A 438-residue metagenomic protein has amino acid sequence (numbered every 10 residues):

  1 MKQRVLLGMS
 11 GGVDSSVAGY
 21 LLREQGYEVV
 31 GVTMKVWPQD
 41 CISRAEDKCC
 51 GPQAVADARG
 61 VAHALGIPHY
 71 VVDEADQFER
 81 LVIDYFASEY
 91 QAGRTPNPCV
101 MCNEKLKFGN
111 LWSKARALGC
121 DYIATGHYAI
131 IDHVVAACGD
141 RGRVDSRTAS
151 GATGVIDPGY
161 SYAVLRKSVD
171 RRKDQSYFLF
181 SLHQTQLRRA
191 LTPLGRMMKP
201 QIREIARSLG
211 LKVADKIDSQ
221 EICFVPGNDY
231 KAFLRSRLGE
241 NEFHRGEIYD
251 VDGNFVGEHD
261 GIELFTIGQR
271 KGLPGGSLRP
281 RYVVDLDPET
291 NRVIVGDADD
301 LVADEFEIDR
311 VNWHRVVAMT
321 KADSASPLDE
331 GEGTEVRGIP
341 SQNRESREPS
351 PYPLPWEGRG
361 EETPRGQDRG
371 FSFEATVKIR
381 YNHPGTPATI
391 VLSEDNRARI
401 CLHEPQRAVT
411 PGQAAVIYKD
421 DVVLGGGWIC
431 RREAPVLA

Functional and structural regions predicted by a protein language model:
M1-C138, R143-R147, G151-F180, L191 (+2 more regions): ATP-dependent adenylation/nucleotidyltransferase module used to activate substrates
A124-I131, V135, R147, A152 (+5 more regions): AMP-forming adenylation/ATP pyrophosphatase catalytic core
G139, G331-G333, E357-G360: Glycine-biased, low-complexity coil/linker segments
P158, L354-R359: Short, small-residue-biased leader/transition segments that mark boundaries at the very start of proteins
P355, P364-R365: Flexible loop/turn and low-complexity linker elements, especially glycine-anchored beta turns and charged/proline-rich
